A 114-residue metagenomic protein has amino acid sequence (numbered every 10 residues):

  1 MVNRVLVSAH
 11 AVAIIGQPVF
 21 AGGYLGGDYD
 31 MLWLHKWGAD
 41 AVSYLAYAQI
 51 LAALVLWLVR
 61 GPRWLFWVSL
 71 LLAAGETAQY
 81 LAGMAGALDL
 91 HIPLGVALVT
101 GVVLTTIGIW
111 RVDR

Functional and structural regions predicted by a protein language model:
M1-R114: Polytopic transmembrane helical bundles with strong interfacial aromatic enrichment
